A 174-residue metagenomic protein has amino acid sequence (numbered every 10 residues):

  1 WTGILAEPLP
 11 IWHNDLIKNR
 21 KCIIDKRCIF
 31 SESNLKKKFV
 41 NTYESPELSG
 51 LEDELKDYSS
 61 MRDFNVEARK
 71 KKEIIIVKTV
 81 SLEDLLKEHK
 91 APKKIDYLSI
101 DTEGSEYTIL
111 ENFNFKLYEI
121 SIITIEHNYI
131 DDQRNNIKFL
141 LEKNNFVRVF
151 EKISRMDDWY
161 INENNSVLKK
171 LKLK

Functional and structural regions predicted by a protein language model:
W1-K174: Phosphate/nucleotide-binding beta-alpha loop and adjacent structural elements of enzyme active sites
